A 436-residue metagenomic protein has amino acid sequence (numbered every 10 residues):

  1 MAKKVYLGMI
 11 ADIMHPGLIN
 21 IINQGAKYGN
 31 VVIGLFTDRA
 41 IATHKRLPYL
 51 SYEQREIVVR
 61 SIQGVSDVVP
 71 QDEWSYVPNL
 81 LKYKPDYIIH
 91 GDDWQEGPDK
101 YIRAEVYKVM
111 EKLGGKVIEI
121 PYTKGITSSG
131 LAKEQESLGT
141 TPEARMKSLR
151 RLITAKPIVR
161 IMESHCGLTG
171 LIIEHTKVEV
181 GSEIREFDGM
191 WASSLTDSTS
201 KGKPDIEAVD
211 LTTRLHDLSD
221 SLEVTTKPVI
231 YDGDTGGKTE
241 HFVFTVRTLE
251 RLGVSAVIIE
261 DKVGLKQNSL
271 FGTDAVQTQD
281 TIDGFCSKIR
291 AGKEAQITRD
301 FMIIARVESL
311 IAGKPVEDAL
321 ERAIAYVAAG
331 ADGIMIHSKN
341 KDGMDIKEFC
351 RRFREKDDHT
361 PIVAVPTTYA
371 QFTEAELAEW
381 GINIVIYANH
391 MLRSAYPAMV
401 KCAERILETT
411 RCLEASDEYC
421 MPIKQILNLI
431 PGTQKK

Functional and structural regions predicted by a protein language model:
M1-T141: Nucleotidyltransferase catalytic core that binds NTPs
D12, E73-W74, Y122-G125, G236 (+3 more regions): Short, surface-exposed acidic/glycine-rich loop or hinge patches that mediate macromolecular interfaces
L35, D72, G91-D93, P121-Y122 (+5 more regions): Short secondary-structure boundary segments
V59, L80, L131, I173 (+2 more regions): Hydrophobic packing residues within well-ordered alpha-helices of enzyme cores
S61-Q63, D92-E105, K116-K124, H216-E223 (+4 more regions): Short, basic, helix/turn surface patches
K84, K314-P315, N428-G432: Glycine-centered helix-coil hinge/cap
E136-L149, L168, H390-K436: Extended, intrinsically disordered, low-complexity segments
P142-T367, Q371-I386, S394-P397, E404: Alpha/beta enzyme core
